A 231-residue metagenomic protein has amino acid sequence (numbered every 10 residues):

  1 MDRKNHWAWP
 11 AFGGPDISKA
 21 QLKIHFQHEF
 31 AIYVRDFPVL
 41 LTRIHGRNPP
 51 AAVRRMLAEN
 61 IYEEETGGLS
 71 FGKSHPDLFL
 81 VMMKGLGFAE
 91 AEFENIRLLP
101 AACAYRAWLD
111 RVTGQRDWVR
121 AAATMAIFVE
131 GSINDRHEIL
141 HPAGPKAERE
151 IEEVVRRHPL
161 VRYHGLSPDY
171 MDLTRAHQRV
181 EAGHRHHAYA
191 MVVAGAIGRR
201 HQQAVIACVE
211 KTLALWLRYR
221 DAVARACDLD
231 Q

Functional and structural regions predicted by a protein language model:
M1-Q231: Non-heme di-metal
